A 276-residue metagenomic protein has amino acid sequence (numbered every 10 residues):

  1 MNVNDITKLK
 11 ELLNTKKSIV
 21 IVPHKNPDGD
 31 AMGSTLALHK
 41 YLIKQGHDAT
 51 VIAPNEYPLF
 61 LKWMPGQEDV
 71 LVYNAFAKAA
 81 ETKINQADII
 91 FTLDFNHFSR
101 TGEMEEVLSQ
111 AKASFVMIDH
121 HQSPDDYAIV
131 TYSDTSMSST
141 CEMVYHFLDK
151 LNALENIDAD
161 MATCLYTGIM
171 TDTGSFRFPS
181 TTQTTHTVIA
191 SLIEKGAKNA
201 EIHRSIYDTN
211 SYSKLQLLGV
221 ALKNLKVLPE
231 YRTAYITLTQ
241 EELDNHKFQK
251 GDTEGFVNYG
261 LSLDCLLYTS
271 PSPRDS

Functional and structural regions predicted by a protein language model:
N2-K25, G33-D69, K78-E81, Q86-I89 (+1 more regions): Hydrophobic helix-and-loop "lid/oligomerization" segment in the mid-to-C-terminal part of catalytic domains
L13, T82-I84, V107-Q110, P124-D125 (+4 more regions): Solvent-exposed alpha-helices and their adjacent loops that cap or buttress functional pockets in soluble metabolic
V22, N26, T92, M117-I118 (+1 more regions): Generic enzyme active-site microenvironment
P27, F95-H97, Q122, S175 (+1 more regions): Short, glycine/acidic-enriched loop or turn micro-motifs at the edges of active sites
G29-T35, S99-T101: Short glycine/serine/threonine-rich phosphate/pyrophosphate-binding segments that cradle anionic phosphate groups
L38-H39, V107-Q110, S133-D134, T187: Glycine-rich, phosphate-binding/catalytic loops in enzymes
L71-V130: Active-site cofactor/cluster-binding pocket
I118-V188: Short alpha-helices
